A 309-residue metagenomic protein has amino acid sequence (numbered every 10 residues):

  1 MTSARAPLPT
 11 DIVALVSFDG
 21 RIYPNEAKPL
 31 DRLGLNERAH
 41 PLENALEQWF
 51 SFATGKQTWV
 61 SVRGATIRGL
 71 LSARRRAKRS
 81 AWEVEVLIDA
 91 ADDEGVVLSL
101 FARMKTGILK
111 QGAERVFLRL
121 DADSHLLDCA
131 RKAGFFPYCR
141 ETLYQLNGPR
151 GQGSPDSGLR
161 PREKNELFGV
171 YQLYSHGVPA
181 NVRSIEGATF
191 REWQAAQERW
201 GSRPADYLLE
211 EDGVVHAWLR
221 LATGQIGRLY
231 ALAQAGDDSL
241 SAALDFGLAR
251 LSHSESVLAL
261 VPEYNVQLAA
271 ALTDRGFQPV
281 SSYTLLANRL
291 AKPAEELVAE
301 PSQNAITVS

Functional and structural regions predicted by a protein language model:
M1-P41, S154-A188, V308-S309: Short amphipathic alpha-helix that is part of the acyltransferase structural core
P9, S17-S99, E210-S241: Conserved donor-binding loop and adjoining core beta-sheet/short helix segment in diverse acyl/aminoacyl transferases
F18, S72, E85-L87, R103 (+9 more regions): A structural feature that tracks compact, well-ordered secondary-structure segments with a strong bias toward
R32-H40, R74-R79, K132-P155: Short, flexible helix-coil linker/hinge segments at the edges of structured domains or between repeats
D92-I108, K132, G236-R250: Conserved acetyl-CoA-binding loop-helix of GNAT-fold acetyltransferases
I108-D121, S252-P262: Conserved GNAT acetyl-CoA-binding A-motif
D121-D123, A133-G153, V257-S309: Active-site/acyl-donor-binding loops of N-acyltransferases
Q145-V214, L219, R228, S252-E255 (+1 more regions): Surface-exposed interaction/gating patches
